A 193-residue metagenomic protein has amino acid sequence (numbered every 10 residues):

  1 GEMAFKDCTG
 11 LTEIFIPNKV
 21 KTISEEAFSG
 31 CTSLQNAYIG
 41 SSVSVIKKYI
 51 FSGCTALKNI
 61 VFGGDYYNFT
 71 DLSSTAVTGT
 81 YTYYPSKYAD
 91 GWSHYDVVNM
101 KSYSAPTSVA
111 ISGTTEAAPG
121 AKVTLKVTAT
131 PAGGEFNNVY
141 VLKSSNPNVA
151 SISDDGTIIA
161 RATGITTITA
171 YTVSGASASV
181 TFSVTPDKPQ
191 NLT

Functional and structural regions predicted by a protein language model:
G1-A4, S24-A27, K47-I50: Consensus positions within tandem repeat domains that build extended binding/scaffold surfaces
G1-T12, S86-K87, Y103-A105, L192-T193: Short intrinsically disordered, low-complexity coil segments enriched in acidic
D7-G10, I16, G30, I39 (+7 more regions): Repetitive beta-strand solenoid architecture
C8-T22, T32-V45, T55-T70, T78-A89: Structural signature of tandem-repeat unit edges
I14-I16, V20-I23, A37-I39, V43-I46 (+7 more regions): Hydrophobic aliphatic residue packing
F15, Y38, T55, Y95 (+2 more regions): A compositionally biased, intrinsically disordered/low-complexity signal enriched for hydrophobic/aromatic residues
S74-S104: Extracellular/surface-exposed low-complexity segments
Y103-T193: Extracytoplasmic soluble-region selector
